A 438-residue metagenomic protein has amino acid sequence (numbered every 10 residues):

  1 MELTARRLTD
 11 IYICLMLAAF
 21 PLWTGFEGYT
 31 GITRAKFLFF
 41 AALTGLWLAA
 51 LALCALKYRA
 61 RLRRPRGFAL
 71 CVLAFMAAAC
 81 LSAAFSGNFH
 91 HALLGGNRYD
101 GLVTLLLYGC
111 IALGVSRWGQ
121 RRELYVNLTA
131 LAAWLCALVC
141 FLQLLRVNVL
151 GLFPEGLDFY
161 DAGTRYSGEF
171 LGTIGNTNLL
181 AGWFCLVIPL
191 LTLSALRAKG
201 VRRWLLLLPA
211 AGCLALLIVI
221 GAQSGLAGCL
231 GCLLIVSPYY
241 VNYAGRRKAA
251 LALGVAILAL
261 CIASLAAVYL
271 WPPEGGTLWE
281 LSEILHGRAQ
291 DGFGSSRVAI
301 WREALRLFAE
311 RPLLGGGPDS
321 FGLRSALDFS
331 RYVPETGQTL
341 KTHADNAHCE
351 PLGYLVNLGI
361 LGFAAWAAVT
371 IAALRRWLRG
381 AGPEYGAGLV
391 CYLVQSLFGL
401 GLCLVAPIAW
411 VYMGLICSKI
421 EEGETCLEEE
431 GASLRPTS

Functional and structural regions predicted by a protein language model:
M1-R6, A198-V201, R379-G382, L400 (+1 more regions): A juxtamembrane structural motif centered on a specific transmembrane helix
I11-M16, F20-W23, A42-A52, M76 (+8 more regions): Alpha-helical transmembrane segments of multi-pass inner-membrane proteins
W23-Y29, A83-H91: Juxtamembrane "helix-exit" motif on the non-cytosolic side of transmembrane helices
T24-R34, V241-N242, A249-A289, F293 (+4 more regions): Transmembrane helical bundles and short interhelical boundary loops of multi-pass, membrane-embedded
Y29-R34, A92-N97, I174-N178, G221-G228 (+2 more regions): Membrane-interface catalytic loops of GT-C/OST-like multi-pass glycosylation enzymes that act
T30-L81: Hydrophobic alpha-helical transmembrane segments in multi-pass integral membrane proteins
L150-L171, T277-S295, L307, P318-V356: Interfacial juxtamembrane loops and adjacent helix segments that form the catalytic/substrate-binding surfaces
A304: Acidic/polar, glycine-anchored loop/turn motif associated with catalytic or activation segments that engage anionic
